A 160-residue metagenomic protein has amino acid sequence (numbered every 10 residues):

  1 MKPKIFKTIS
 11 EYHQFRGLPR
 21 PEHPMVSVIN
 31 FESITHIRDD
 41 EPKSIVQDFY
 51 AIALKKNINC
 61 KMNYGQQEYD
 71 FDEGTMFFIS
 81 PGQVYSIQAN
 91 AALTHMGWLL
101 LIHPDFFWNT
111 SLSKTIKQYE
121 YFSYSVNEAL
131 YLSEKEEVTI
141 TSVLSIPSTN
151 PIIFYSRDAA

Functional and structural regions predicted by a protein language model:
M1-N63, Q67-Y69: Generic protein-terminus/edge-of-domain signal
I45, S133-E137, A160: Amphipathic, non-membrane alpha-helical segments in soluble helical-bundle scaffolds
N57, P81, I102-P104: Residues immediately flanking
Q66-S80: Short acidic-glycine-tyrosine-enriched beta hairpin
E68-D70, V84, A129: Well-ordered beta-strand positions in beta-sheet-rich domains
F77, P81-I87, F107-W108: Histidine-centered metal-chelating micro-motifs
Q88-I153: A hydrophobic/aromatic-rich effector-binding and dimerization subdomain of bacterial HTH-type transcriptional regulators
I153-A160: All-alpha amphipathic helical-bundle segments outside canonical DNA-binding/catalytic cores that form hydrophobic
